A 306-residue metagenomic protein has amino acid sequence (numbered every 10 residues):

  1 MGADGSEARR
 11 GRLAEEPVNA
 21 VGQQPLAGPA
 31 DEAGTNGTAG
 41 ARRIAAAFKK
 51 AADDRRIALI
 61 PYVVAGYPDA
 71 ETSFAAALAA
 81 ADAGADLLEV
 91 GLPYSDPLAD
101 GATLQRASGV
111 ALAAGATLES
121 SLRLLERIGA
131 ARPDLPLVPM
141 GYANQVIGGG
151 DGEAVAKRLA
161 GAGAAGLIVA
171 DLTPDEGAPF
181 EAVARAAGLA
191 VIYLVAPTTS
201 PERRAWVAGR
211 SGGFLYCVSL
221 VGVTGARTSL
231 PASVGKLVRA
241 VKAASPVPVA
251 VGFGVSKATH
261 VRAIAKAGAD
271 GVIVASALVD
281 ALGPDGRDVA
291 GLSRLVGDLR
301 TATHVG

Functional and structural regions predicted by a protein language model:
G2, E15-E32, N36-I60, L125-A130: N-terminal amphipathic alpha-helix/helix-capping segment at the start of soluble metabolic enzymes
D4, R12, V18-V21, P25-L26 (+3 more regions): Alpha/beta catalytic cores of nucleotide-metabolism and tRNA/nucleoside-modifying enzymes
G40-A45, D96-L104, A116-R123, I147-G150 (+5 more regions): Active-site-adjacent beta->alpha loops and helix N-cap segments on the catalytic face of soluble alpha/beta enzymes
L59-V63, L88-V90, L137-G141, L167-V169 (+4 more regions): Hydrophobic faces of well-ordered beta-strands that scaffold small-molecule active sites in alpha/beta enzyme cores
T72-L78, T199-A208, V255-V272: Catalytic cores of alpha/beta
A76, L87, L92, Q105-V169: Active-site beta->alpha loop and helix N-cap motifs at the rims of alpha/beta catalytic domains
V90-S95, G166-I168, T173-E176, C217-G225 (+1 more regions): Glycine-rich phosphate-binding active-site loops on the catalytic face of alpha/beta enzymes
T103-L137, A182-I192, A196, A232-V249 (+1 more regions): Alpha-helix-loop-beta-strand connector modules within alpha/beta enzyme cores
